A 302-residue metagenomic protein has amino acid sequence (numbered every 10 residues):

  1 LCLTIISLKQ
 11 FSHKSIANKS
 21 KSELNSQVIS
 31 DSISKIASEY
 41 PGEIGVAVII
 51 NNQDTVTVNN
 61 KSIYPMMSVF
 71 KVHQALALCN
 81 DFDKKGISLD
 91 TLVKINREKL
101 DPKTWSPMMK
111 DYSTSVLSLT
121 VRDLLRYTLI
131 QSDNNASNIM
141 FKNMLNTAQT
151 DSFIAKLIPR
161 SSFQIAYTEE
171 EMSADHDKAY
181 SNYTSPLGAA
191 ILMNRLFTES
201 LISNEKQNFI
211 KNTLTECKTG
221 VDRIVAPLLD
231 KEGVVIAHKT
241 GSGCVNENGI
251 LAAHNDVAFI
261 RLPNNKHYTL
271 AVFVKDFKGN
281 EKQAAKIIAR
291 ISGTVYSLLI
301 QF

Functional and structural regions predicted by a protein language model:
L1-K21: Bacterial Sec-dependent N-terminal signal peptides
S15-Y40, K142-N143, T147-A148, R195-V234 (+1 more regions): Structured C-terminal helix/loop/strand segments within mature extracytoplasmic catalytic/sensor domains
P41-Y64: Short, conserved catalytic-motif segment at the N-terminal edge
E43, N138-L201: Mid-domain, small-residue-enriched loop/turn segments at the edges of structured enzyme/sensor domains
P65-I95, T128, L270: Active-site SXXK
N80-L100, T147, D151, S203-Q207: Short, well-structured active-site flanking segments
L100-N138: Conserved catalytic neighborhood of penicillin-recognizing serine enzymes
